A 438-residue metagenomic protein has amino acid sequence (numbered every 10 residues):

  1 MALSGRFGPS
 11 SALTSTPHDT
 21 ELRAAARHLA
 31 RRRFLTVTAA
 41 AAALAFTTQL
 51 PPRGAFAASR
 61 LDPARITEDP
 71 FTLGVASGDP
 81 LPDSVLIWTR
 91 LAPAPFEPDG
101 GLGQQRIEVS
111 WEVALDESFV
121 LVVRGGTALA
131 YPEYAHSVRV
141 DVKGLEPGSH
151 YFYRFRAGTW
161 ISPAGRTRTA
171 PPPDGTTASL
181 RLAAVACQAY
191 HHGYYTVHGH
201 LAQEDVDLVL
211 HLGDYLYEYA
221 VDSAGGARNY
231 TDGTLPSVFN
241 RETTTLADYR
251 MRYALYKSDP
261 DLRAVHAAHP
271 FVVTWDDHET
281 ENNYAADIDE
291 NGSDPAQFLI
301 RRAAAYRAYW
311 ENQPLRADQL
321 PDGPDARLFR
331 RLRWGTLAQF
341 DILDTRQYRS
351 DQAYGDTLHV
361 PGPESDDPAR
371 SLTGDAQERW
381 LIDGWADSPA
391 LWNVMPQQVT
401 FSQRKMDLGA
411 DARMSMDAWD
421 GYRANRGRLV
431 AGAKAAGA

Functional and structural regions predicted by a protein language model:
L3-T48, G54-A438: Metal-dependent phosphoester/phosphodiester hydrolase catalytic core
